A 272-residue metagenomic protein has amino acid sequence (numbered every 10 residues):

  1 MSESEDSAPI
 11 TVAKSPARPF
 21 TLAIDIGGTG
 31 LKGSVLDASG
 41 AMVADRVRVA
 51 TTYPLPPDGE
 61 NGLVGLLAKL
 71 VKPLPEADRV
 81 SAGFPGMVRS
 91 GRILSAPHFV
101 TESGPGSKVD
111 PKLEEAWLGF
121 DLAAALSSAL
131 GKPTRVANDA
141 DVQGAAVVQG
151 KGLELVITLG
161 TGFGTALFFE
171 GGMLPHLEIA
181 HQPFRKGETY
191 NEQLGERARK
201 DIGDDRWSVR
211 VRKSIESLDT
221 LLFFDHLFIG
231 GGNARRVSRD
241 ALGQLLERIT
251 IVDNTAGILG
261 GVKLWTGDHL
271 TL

Functional and structural regions predicted by a protein language model:
E3, T11-N61, G106, F169-K200: Short glycine-rich, Thr/Ser-proximal phosphate-binding strand/loop in the N-terminal lobe of ATP-dependent enzymes
T21-D25, R79-S81, E154-T158, F228: Short glycine-aspartate micro-motif
L31-V35, G86, A145, F163-F169: Short beta-strand scaffold segments in enzyme catalytic cores
V47, T52-A77, G187-F228, G232-L272: Adenine-nucleotide phosphate-binding core of ATP-dependent small-molecule kinases
P56-A68, R79, V88-A146, Q193 (+1 more regions): Glycine-rich phosphate-binding loop and adjoining helix at the ATP-binding site of ATP-dependent phosphoryl-transfer
F84, L159-T161, G231-G232: Short secondary-structure boundary segments
E115-Q143, M173-K213: Glycine-rich phosphate-binding loop plus the immediately following alpha-helix
G150, E154-L167, M173: Internal active-site segments that recognize and position negatively charged phosphoryl groups and nucleotide moieties
